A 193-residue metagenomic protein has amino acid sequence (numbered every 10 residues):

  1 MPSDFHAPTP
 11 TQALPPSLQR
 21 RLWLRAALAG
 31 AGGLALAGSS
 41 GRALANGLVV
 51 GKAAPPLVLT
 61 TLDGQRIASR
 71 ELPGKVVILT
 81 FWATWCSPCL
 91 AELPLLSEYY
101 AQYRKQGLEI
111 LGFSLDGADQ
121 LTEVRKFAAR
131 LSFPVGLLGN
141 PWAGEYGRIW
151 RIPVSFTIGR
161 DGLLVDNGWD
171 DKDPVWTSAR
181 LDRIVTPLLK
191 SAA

Functional and structural regions predicted by a protein language model:
M1-L18, L22, A26-G32, L36 (+1 more regions): N-terminal secretory signal peptides
L24-P56, P73: N-proximal helix/coil linker or "cap" segments that precede and/or mark the start of modular domains
P55, V77, I152-V154: Short loop/turn microsegments at loop-to-beta-strand junctions
L57-V77: A short beta-strand-turn-helix
P73-K75, K105, F133: Active-site acidic short loop of glycosyltransferases
T80-C86, L115: Aromatic-flanked redox-active Cys/Sec active sites in thiol-based oxidoreductases, especially the WC-centered
L90-R130, G139-E145: Structural microenvironment flanking redox-active thiols in thiol-disulfide oxidoreductases
A129-S132, G139-I184: Thiol/disulfide oxidoreductase modules built on the thioredoxin-like
